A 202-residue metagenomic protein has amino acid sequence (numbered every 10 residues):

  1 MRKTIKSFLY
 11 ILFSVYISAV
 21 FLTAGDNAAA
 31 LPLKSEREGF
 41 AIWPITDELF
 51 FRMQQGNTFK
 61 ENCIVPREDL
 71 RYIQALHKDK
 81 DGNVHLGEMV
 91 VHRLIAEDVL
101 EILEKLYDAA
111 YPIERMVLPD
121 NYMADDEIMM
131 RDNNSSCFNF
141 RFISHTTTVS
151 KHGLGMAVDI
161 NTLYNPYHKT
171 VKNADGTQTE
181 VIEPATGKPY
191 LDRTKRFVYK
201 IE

Functional and structural regions predicted by a protein language model:
M1-L12: Bacterial N-terminal signal peptides that target proteins for export
Y10-V20: Bacterial N-terminal signal peptides
N27-N83: N-terminal module-boundary/linker segments of secreted carbohydrate-active enzymes
K34, A41, L49-K60, V90-D108 (+2 more regions): Active-site-adjacent structural elements in enzyme catalytic domains
G56-I64, M123-D126, S144-T148, T177: Intrinsically disordered, low-complexity boundary segments flanking structured domains
V65-M130: Active-site acidic/histidine clusters and adjacent loop/turn architecture that either coordinate catalytic ions
I113-E114, I128-L163: Mid-length scaffold segments of soluble, non-membrane domains
I143-T146, L154-E202: Catalytic cores and adjacent binding grooves of peptidoglycan-active enzymes
